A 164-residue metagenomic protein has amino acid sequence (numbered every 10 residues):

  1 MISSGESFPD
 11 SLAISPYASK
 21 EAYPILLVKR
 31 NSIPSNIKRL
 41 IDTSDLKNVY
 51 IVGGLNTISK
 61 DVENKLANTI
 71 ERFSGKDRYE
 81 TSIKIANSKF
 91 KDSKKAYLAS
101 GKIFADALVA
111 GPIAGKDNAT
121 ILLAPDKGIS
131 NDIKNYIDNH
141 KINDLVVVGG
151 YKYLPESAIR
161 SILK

Functional and structural regions predicted by a protein language model:
M1-K164: Extracellular glycan-binding segments that recognize GlcNAc-based cell-wall polysaccharides
